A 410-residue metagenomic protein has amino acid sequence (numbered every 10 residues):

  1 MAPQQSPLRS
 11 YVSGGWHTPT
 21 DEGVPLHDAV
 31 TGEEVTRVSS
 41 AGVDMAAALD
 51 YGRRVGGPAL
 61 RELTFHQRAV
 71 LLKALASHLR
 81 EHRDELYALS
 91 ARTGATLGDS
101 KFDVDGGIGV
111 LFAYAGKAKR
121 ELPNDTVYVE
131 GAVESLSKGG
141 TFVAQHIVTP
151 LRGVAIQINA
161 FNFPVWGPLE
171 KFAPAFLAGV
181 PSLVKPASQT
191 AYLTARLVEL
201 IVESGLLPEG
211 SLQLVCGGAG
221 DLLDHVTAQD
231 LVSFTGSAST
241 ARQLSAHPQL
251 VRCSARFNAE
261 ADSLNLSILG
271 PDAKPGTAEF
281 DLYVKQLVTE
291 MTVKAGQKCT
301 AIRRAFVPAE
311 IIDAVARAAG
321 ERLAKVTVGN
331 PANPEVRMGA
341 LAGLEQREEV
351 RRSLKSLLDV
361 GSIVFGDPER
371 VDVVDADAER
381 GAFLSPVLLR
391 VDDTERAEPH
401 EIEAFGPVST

Functional and structural regions predicted by a protein language model:
M1-K138, K325, A342, V350-R351: N-terminal Rossmann-like NAD(P)+-binding subdomain of aldehyde/semialdehyde dehydrogenases
S6, E22-V24, G153, A255 (+2 more regions): Change "...and in nucleic-acid phosphodiester-cleaving endonucleases..." to "...and in nucleic-acid processing enzymes
V30-R37, L206-E209, A228-Q229, E321 (+1 more regions): Conserved C-terminal structural/oligomerization subdomain of aldehyde/semialdehyde dehydrogenase
G32, R68, S90, G179 (+7 more regions): Residue-level signal for inorganic ion chemistry
E34-S40, G57-R61, S135-L136, I156-Q157 (+5 more regions): Short, well-ordered beta-strand elements within core beta-sheets of diverse protein domains
L122-D281: Rossmann-like NAD(P) dinucleotide-binding subdomain of oxidoreductase/dehydrogenase enzymes
E203, L231, T240-E395: ALDH superfamily catalytic-core signature
